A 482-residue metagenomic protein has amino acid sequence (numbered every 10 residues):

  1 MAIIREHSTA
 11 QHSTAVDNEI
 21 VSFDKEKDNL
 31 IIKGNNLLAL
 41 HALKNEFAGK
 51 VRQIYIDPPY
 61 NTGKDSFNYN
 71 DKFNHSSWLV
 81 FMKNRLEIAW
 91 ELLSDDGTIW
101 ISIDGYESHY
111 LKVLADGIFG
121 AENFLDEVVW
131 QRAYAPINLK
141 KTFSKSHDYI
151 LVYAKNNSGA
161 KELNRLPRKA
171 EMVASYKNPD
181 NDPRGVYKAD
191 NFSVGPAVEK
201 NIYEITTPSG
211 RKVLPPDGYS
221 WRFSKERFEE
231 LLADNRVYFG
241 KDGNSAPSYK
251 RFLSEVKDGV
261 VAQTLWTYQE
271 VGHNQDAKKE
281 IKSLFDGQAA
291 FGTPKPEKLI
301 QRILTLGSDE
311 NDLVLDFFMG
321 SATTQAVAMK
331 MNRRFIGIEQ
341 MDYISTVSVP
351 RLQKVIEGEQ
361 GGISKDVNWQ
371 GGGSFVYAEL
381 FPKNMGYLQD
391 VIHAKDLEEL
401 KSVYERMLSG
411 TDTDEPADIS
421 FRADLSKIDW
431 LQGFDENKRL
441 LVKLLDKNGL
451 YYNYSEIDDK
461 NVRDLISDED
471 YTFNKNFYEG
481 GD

Functional and structural regions predicted by a protein language model:
M1-D17: Core domains of carbohydrate- and sulfate-ester-processing enzymes
M1-R5, F23, D28, K44-A48 (+7 more regions): Accessory, often C-terminal, charged low-complexity segments
D17-D28, D65-N70, Q275-Q288: Short glycine/proline-rich turn/loop motifs
N36-I54: Short amphipathic alpha-helices and their capping/turn segments at secondary-structure boundaries
G49-K64, A115, V314-A328, F381: Conserved proline-anchored active-site loop of SAM-dependent methyltransferases that bridges a beta-strand
R52, P59-F81, S94-D96: Mobile active-site "lid"/loop adjacent to the S-adenosyl-L-methionine
G97-S102: Conserved beta-strand signature within the Rossmann-like core of class I S-adenosyl-L-methionine
G287-K298: Conserved SAM-binding loop and adjacent beta-strand
